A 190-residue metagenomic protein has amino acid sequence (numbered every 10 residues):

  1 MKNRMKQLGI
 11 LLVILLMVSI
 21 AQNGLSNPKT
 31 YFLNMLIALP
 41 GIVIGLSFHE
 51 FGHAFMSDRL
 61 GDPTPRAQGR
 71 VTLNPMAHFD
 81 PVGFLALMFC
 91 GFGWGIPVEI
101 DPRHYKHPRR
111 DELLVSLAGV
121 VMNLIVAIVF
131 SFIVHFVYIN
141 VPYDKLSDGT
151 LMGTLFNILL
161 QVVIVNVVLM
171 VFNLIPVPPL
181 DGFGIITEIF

Functional and structural regions predicted by a protein language model:
M1-F190: Hydrophobic transmembrane alpha-helices and their immediate loop junctions in multi-pass integral membrane proteins
